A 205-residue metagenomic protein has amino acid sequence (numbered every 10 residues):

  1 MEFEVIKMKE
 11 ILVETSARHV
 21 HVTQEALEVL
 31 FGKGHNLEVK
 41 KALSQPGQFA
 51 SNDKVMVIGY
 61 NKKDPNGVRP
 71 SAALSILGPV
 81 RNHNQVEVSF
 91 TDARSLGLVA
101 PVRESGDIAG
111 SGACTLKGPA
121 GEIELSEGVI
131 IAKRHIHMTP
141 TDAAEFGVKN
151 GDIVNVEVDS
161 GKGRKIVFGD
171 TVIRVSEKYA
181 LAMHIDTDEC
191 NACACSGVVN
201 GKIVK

Functional and structural regions predicted by a protein language model:
M1-K7: Short, Lys/Arg-enriched N-terminal segments with co-localized hydrophobic residues within the first ~10-30 amino acids
L12-N61, N66-P119, E124-E157, G169-G201: Short beta-strand-centered segments at strand-helix junctions
S160-K162: Small/polar glycine-rich anion-binding or flexible loop at a beta-alpha turn
K165-V167: Short coil-to-beta-strand transition motifs
I203-K205: Short beta-strand-to-coil "C-cap" segments at the C-terminal boundary of structured domains/repeats, marking
